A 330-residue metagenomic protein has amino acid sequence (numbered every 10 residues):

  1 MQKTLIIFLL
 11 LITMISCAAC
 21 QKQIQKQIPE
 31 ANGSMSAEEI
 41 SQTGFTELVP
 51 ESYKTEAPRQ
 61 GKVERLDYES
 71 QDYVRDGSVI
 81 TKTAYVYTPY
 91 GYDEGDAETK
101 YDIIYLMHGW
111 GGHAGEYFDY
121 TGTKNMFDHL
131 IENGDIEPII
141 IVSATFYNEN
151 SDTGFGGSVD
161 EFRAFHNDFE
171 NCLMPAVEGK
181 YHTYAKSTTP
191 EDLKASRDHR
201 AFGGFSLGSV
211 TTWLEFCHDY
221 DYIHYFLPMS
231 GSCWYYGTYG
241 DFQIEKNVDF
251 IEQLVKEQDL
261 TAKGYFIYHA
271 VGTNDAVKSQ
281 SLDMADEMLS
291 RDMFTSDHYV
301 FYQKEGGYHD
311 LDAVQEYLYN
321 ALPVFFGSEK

Functional and structural regions predicted by a protein language model:
M1, C20-K26: Intrinsically disordered, low-complexity regions enriched in polar/acidic and amide residues
M1-L10: Positively charged n-region of N-terminal signal peptides that target proteins for export
I12-T13, F118: Alpha-helical transmembrane segments and their juxtamembrane interfaces
I15-A19: C-terminal motif of bacterial Sec signal peptides marking the signal peptidase cleavage site
I24-K330: Non-catalytic cap/lid and distal C-terminal segments of serine-dependent acyl enzymes
